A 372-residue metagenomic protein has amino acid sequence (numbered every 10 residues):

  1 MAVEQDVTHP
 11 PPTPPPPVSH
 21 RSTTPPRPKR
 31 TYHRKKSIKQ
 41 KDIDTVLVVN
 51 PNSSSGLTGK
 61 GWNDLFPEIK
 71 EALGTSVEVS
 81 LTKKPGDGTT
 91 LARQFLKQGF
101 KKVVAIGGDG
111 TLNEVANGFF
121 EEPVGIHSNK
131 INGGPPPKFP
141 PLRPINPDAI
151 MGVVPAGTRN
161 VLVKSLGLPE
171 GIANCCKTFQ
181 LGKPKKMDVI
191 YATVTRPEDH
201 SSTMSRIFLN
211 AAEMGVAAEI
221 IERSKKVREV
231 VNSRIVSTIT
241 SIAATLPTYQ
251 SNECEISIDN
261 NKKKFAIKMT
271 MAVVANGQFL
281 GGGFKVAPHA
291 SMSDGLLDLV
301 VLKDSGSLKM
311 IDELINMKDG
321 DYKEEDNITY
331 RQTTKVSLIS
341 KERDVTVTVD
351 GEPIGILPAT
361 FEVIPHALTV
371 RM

Functional and structural regions predicted by a protein language model:
M1-I106, N113, N117-F120, V124-P137: ATP/NTP phosphate-donor binding region
A2-H9, P28, Y32, I258-N261 (+2 more regions): ATP/nucleoside-binding phosphotransfer catalytic cores, i.e., glycine-rich phosphate-binding loops
I38-Q40, P144-N146, S291: Short, conserved loop/helix-junction motifs that constitute active-site signature segments in enzyme catalytic cores
N50, G88, D109, I190 (+5 more regions): A residue-level signal for conserved active-site and pocket-lining positions in enzyme catalytic cores
N52-S53, G108-T111, N117-G118, A156-R159 (+2 more regions): Short glycine-rich anion-binding loops that position phosphate/pyrophosphate groups of nucleotides and phosphorylated
E71-A72, T82, F119-M271: Catalytic core of DAGKc-family lipid kinases
E213, A217, V273-A287, P353: Glycine-rich phosphate/pyrophosphate-binding beta-alpha loops
